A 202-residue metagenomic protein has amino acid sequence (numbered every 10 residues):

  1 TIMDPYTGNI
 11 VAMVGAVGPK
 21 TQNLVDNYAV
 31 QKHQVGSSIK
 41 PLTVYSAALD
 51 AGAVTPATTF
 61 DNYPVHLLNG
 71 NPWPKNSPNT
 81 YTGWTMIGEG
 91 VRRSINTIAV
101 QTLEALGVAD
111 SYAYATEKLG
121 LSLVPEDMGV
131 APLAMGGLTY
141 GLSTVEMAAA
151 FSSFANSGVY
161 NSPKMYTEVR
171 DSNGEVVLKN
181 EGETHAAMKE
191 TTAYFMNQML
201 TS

Functional and structural regions predicted by a protein language model:
T1-D4, A12-M13, P19-A29, I39 (+2 more regions): A penicillin-recognizing enzyme superfamily signal
I2-P19, L49-A53, V65, G83 (+4 more regions): Glycine-rich, acidic and aromatic/proline-enriched surface loops and short helix-turn segments that act as binding
I2-T7, Q31-I39, N79-G83, I87 (+6 more regions): Secondary-structure capping and boundary motifs in well-ordered enzyme cores
G8, H33-F60, G90, A150-F154 (+1 more regions): Active-site SXXK
Q22-Q31, N96, M128-M135, E181-G182: Glycine- and acidic
A53-S111, Y160, S172-T201: Conserved catalytic neighborhood of penicillin-recognizing serine enzymes
A57-T58, L123-L133, N161-Y166: Surface-exposed patches in mature extracellular/periplasmic domains of secreted proteins
P72-N76, G107-A149: Mid-domain, small-residue-enriched loop/turn segments at the edges of structured enzyme/sensor domains
